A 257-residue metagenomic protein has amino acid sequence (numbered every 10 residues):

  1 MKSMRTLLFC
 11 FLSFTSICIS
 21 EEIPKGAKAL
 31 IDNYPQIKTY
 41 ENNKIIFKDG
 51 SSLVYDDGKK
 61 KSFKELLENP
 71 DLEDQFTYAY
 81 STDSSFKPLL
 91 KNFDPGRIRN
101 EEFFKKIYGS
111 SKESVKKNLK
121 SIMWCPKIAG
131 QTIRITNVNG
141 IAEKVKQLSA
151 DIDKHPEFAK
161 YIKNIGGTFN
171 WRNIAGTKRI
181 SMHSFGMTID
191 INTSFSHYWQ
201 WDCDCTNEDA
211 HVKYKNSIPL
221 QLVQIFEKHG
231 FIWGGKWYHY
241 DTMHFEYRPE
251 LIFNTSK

Functional and structural regions predicted by a protein language model:
K2-C10: Sec-dependent signal peptide recognition, specifically the positively charged N-region followed immediately by
F11, M187, R248: Alpha-helical and His/Cys-centered functional microenvironments
F11-S20: Hydrophobic h-region of N-terminal signal peptides that target proteins for export in Gram-negative bacteria
K25-W237: Cell-envelope/glycan interface and biosynthesis
H229-K257: A cross-kingdom marker for long, charged
